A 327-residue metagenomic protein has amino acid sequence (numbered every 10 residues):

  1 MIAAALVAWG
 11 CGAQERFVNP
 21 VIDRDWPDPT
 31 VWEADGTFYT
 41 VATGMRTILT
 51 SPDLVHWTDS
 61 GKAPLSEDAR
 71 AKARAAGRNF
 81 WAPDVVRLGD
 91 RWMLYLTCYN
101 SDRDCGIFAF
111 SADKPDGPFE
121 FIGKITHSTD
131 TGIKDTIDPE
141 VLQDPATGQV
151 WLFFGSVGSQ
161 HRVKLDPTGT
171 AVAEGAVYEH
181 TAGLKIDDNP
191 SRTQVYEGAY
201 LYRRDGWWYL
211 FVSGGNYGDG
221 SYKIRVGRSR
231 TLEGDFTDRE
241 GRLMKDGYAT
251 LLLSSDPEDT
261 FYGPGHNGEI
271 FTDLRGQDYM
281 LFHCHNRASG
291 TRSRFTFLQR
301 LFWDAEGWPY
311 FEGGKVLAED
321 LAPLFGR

Functional and structural regions predicted by a protein language model:
M1-A8: Bacterial N-terminal signal peptides
C11-R327: Carbohydrate-active catalytic/glycan-binding domains of CAZyme proteins, especially the secreted or lumenal ectodomains
